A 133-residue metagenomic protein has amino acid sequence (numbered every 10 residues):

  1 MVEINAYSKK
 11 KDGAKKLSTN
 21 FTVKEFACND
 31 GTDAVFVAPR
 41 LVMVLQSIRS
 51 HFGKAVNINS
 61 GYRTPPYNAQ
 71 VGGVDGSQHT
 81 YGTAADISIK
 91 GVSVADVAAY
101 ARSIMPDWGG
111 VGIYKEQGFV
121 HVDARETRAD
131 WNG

Functional and structural regions predicted by a protein language model:
M1-H51, Q117, R125-G133: Extracytoplasmic cell-surface/polysaccharide-interacting catalytic and binding patches
Y7, N20, F26-N29, P65 (+4 more regions): Surface-exposed loop/turn and secondary-structure junction residues enriched for glycine/proline
D12, D30, S60, V71-D75 (+2 more regions): Feature targets compositionally biased, intrinsically disordered low-complexity regions with long contiguous runs
S18, A55-N57, A84, H121: Intrinsically disordered, low-complexity peptide-like regions
E25, V35, N57, T64-P66 (+2 more regions): Residue-level signal for well-ordered alpha-helical segments
N29-G31, V56-Y62, V92-D96: N-terminal start-of-chain detector that recognizes signal peptides and the immediate post-cleavage beginning
R40-G72: Extended, low-complexity, intrinsically disordered C-terminal regulatory tails of eukaryotic serine/threonine kinases
G76-G133: Catalytic cores and adjacent binding grooves of peptidoglycan-active enzymes
